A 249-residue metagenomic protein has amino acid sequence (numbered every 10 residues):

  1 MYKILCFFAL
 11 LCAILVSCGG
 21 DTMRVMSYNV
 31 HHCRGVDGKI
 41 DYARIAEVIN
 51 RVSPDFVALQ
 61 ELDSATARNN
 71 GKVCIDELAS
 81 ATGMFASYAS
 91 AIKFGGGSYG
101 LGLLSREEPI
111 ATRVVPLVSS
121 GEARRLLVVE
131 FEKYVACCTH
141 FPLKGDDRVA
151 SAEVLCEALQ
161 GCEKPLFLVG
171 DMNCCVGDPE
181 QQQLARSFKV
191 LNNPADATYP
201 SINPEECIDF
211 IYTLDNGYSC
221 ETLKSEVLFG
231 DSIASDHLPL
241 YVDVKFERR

Functional and structural regions predicted by a protein language model:
M1-I4: Positively charged n-region of N-terminal signal peptides that target proteins for export
L10-T22: Bacterial Sec-dependent signal peptides at the C-terminal "C-region" and cleavage site
G19-V52, F56, F85-Y88, I92-R249: Active-site regions of metal-assisted phosphoester/phosphodiester hydrolases, unifying DNase/endonuclease modules
V36, I40-D41, S64-E77: Membrane-embedded segments
A58-D63: A short beta-strand-loop structural module common to alpha/beta enzyme folds
